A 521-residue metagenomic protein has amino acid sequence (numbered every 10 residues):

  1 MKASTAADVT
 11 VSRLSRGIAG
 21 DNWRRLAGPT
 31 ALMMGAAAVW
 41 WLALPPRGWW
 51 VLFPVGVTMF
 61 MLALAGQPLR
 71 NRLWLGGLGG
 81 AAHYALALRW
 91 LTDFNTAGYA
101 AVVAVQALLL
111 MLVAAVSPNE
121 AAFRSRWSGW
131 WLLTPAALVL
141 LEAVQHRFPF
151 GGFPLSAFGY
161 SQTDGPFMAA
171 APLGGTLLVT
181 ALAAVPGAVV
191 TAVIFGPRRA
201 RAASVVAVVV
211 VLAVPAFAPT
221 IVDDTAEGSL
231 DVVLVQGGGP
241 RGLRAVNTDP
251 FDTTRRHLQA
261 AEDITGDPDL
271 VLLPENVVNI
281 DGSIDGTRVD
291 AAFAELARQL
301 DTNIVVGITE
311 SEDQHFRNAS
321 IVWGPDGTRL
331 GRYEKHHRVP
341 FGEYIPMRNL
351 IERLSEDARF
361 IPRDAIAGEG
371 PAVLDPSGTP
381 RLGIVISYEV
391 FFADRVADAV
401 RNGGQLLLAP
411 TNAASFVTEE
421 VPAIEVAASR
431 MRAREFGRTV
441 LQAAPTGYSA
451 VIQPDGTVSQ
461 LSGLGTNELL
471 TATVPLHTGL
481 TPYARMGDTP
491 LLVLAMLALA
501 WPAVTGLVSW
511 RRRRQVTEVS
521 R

Functional and structural regions predicted by a protein language model:
K2-T220, T418, S429-R432, A444-S449 (+3 more regions): Membrane-embedded alpha-helical bundles of multi-pass enzymes that act on lipidic or dolichyl-linked glycan substrates
T220-P490: Soluble catalytic domains of enzymes that build or remodel membrane lipids, polysaccharides, and related
